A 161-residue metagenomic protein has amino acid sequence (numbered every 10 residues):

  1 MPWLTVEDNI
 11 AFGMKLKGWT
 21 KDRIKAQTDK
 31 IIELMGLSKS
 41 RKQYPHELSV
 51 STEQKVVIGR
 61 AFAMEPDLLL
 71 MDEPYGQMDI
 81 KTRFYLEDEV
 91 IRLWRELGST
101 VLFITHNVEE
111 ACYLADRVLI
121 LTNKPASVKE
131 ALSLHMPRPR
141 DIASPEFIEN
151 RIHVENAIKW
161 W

Functional and structural regions predicted by a protein language model:
L4-A11: Short coil-to-helix segment of the ABC ATPase nucleotide-binding domain corresponding to the Q-loop/switch region
K15, D22-S40, R92: Conserved ABC ATPase "signature" region
Y44-L48, T52: Conserved ABC ATPase signature
I58: Hydrophobic anchor residue at the start of the ABC signature
A63-D67: A short, proline-enriched helix->beta-strand linker immediately N-terminal to the Walker B motif in ABC-type P-loop
L69-D72: Catalytic Walker B motif of ABC-type/P-loop ATPase nucleotide-binding domains
G98-I104: Conserved H-loop
